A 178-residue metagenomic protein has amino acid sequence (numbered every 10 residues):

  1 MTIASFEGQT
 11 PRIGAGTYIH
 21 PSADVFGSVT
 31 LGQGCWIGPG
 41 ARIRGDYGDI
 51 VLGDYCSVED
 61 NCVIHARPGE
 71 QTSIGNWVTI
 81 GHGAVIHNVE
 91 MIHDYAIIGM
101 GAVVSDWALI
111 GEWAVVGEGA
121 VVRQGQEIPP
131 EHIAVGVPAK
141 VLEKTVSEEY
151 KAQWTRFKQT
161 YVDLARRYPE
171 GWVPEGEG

Functional and structural regions predicted by a protein language model:
M1-I37: N-terminal segments that cap or nucleate solenoid repeat domains
M1-R12, D46-D54, D60-C62, R67 (+3 more regions): Glycine-rich hexapeptide-repeat left-handed beta-helix
L31-Y55: Generic amphipathic, hydrophobic interface segment in small proteins and small subunits
